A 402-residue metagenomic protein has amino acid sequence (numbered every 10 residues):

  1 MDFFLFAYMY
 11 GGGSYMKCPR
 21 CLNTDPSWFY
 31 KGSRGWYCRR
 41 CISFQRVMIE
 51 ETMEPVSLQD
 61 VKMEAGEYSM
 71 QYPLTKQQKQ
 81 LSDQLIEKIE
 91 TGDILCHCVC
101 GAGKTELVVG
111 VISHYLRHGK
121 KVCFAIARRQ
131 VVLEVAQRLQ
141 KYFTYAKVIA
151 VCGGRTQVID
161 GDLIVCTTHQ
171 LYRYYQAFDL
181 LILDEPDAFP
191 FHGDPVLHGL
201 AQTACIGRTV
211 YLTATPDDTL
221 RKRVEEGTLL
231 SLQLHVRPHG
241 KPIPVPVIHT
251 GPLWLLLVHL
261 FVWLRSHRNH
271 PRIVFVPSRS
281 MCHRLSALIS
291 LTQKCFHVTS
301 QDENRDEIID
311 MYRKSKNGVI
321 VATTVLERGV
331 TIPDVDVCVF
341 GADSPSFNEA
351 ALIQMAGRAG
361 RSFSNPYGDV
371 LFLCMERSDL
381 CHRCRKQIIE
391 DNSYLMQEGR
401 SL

Functional and structural regions predicted by a protein language model:
M70-G92: N-terminal pre-P-loop "Q-motif" helix
H97-T105, Y115, K120-V132, W263-I289: Conserved strand-helix element at the start of the C-terminal RecA-like helicase core
Q140-R173: Inter-Walker segment of RecA-like/P-loop motor cores
V148-V158, T299-T323: Conserved helicase ATPase core of P-loop NTP-dependent helicases/translocases
L180, E185-H249, H259: Post-DEXD/H (motif II) to motif III coupling segment of the RecA-like Helicase ATP-binding lobe
E185-A188, R313-G318, T324-P366, C374-D379: Conserved RecA-like helicase motor core of SF1/SF2 enzymes
I206-V210, T215-T219, R358-C384: Conserved segment of the helicase C-terminal RecA-like domain
T228-S286, K294-C295: Conserved interdomain linker/interface between the two RecA-like ATPase lobes of SF2 helicase motors
